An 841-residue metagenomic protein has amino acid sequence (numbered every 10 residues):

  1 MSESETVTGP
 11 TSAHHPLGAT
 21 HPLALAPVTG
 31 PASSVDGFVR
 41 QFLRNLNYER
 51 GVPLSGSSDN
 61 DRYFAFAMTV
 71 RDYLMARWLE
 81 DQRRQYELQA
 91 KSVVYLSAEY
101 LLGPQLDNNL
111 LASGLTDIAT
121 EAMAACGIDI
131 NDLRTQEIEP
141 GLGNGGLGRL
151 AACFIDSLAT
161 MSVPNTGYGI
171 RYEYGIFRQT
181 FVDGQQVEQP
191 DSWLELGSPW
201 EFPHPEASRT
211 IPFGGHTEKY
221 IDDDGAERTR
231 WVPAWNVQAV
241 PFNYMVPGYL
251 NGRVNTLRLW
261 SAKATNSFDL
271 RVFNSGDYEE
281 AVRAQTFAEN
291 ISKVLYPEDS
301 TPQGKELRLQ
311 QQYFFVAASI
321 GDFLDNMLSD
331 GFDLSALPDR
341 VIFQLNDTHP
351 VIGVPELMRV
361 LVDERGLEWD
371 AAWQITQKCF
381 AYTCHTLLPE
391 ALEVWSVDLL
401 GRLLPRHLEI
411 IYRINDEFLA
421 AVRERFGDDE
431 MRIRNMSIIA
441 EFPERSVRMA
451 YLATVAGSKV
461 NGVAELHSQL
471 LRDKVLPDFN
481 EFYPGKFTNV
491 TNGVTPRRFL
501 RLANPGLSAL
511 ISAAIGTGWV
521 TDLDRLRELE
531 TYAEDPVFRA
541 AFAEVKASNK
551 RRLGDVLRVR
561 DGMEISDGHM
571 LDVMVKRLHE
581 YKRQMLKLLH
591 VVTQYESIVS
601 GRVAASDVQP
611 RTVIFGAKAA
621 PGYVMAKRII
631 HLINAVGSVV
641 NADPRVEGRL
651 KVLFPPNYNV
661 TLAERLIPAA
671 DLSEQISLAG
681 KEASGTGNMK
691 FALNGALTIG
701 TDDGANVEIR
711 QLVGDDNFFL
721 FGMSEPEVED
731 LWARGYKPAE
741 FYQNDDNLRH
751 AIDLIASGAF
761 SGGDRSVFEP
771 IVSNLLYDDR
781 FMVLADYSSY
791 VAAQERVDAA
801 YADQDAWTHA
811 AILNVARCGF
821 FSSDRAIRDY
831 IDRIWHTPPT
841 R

Functional and structural regions predicted by a protein language model:
S2-R841: A conserved ligand/cofactor-binding region detector
